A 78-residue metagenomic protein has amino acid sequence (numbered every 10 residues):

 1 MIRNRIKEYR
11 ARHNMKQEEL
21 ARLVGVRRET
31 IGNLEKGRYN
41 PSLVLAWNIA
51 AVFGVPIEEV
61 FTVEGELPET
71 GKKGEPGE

Functional and structural regions predicted by a protein language model:
M1-R12: A short, Lys/Arg-rich alpha-helix, primarily the initiator
N4, M15, P41-V44: Residue-level signal for the short linker/turn that defines the boundary of a DNA-recognition helix
A11, R22, A51: Alpha-helical residues within the helix-turn-helix
M15-N33: Short alpha-helical DNA-recognition segment
V44-E59: DNA major-groove recognition helix of helix-turn-helix/homeodomain DNA-binding modules
A51, F61-E78: Short, charged recognition helix plus adjacent turn of helix-turn-helix-like nucleic-acid-binding domains
